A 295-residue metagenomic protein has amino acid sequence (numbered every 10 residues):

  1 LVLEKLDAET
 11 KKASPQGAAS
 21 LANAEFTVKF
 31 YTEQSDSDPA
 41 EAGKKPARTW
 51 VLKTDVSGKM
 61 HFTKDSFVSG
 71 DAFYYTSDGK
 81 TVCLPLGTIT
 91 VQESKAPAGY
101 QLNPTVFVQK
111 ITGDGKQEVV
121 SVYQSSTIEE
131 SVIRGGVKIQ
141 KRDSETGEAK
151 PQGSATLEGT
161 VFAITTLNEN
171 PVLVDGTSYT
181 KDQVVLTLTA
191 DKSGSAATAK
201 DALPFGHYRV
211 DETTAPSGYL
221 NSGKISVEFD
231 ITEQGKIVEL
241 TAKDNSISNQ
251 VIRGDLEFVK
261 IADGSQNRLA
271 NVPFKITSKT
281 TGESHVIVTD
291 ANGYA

Functional and structural regions predicted by a protein language model:
L1-A295: Solvent-exposed loop/turn and edge beta-strand elements of beta-rich ligand-binding domains
